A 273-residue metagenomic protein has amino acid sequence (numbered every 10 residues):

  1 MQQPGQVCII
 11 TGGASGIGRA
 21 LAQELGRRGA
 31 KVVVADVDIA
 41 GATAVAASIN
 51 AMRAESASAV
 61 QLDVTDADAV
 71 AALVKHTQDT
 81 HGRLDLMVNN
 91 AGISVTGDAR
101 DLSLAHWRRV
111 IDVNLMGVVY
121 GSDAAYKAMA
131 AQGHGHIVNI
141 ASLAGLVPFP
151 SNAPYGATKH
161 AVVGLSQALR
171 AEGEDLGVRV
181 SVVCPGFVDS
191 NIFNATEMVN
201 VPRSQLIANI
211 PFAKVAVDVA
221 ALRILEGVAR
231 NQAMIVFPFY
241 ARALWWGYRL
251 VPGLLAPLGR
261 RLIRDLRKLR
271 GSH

Functional and structural regions predicted by a protein language model:
Q2-V33: Canonical Rossmann dinucleotide-binding motif of NAD(H)/NADP(H)-dependent dehydrogenases/reductases, specifically
R28-V45: Conserved glycine-rich Rossmann-like NAD(P)H-binding loop of the short-chain dehydrogenase/reductase
I39-A40, V60-A72, L104: The beta1-alpha1 cofactor-binding region of Rossmann-like NAD(H)/NADP(H)-dependent oxidoreductases
D98-A99, S103-I111: Substrate-binding pocket helix/loop in short-chain dehydrogenase/reductase
S122, T158: Active-site helix of classical SDR
S142: Residue(s) in the substrate-gating loop at a strand-loop-helix junction that position the organic substrate next
D175-F239: SDR active-site lid
